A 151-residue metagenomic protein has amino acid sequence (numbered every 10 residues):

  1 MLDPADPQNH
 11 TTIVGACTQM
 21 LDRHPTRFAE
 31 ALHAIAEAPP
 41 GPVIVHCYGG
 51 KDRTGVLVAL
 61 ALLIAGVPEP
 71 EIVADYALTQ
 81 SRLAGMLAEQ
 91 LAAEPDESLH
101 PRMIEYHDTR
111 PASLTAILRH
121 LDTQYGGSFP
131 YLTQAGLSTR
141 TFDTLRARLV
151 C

Functional and structural regions predicted by a protein language model:
M1-I44, V56-C151: Cys-dependent protein tyrosine phosphatase-like superfamily
G49, R53-T54: Ser/Thr-glycine-rich phosphate-binding loops at phosphate-binding pockets of nucleotides, nucleotide cofactors
